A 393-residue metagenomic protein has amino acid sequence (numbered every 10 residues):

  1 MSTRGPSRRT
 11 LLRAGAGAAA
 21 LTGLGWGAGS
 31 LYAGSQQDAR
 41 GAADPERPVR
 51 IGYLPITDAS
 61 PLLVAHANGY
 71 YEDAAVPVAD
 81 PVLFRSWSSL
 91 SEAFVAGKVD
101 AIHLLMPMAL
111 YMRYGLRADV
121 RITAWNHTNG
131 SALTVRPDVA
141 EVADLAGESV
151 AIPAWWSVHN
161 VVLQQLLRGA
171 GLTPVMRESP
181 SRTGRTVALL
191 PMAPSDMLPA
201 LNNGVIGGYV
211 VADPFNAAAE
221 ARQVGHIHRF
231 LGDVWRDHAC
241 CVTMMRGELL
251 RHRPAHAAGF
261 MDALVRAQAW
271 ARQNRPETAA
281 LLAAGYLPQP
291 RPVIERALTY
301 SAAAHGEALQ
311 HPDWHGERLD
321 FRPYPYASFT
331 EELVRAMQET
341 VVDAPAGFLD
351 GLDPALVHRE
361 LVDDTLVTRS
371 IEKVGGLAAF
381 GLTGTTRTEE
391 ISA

Functional and structural regions predicted by a protein language model:
R4, T10-Y32: N-terminal export signals
R8-R9, Q164: Short, cationic motifs built from Arg/Lys/His that form the positively charged side of catalytic pockets
T22-G25, G29-P191, N202-N203, G207-D213 (+6 more regions): Short, glycine-/small- and polar/acidic-enriched structural segments that line small-molecule recognition paths
Y53, A124, G232-V234, A302-A303 (+1 more regions): Short Gly/Pro-enriched turn/cap motifs at secondary-structure boundaries
M106-M108, T183, S195-V293: Pocket-lining segment of extracytoplasmic ligand-binding domains
L110, Q164, R168, A217 (+2 more regions): Predominant activation on well-ordered alpha-helical scaffold segments within soluble catalytic domains
R253-G347: Secondary-structure end/capping motifs
E331-A393: Conserved C-terminal helix/tail region of periplasmic/extracytoplasmic solute-binding proteins
